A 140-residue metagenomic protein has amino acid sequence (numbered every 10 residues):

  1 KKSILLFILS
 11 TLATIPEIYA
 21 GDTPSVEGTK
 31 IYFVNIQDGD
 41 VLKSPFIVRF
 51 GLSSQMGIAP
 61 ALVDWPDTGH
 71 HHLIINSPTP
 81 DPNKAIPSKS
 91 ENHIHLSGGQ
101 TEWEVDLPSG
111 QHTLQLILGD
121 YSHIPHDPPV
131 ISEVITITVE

Functional and structural regions predicted by a protein language model:
L6-T14: Bacterial N-terminal signal peptides
G21-K43: Short, compositionally biased P/S/T/A/G/V-rich stretches that sit at domain boundaries
S44, G69, P108-G110: A glycine-anchored, Pro-Gly-centered beta-turn/N-cap motif
G51-V63: Short amphipathic, basic-aromatic surface patches that mediate peripheral association with negatively charged
L62-H71, V130-I131: Short coil-to-beta strand junction motifs in C2/discoidin
P80-P82, G119-D127: Short acidic/polar inter-strand loop motif in beta-rich domains
D127-E140: Short beta-strand elements
